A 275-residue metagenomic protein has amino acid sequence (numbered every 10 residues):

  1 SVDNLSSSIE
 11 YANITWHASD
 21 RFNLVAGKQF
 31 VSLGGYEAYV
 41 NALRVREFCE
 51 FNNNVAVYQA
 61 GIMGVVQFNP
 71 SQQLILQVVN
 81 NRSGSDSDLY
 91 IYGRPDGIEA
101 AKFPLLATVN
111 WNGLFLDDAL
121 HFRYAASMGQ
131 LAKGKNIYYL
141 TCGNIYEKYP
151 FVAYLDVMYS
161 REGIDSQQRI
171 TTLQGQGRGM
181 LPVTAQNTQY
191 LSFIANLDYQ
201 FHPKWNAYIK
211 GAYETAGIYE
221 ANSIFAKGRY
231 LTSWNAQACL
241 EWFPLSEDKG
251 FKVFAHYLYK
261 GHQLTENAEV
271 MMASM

Functional and structural regions predicted by a protein language model:
S1-L24, G64-L74, V253-H262, A268-M275: Beta-barrel outer-membrane channel/assembly domains of diderm bacteria
V2-N13, F48-A56, Q167-N187: Charged, low-complexity, helix/coiled-coil-prone segments
V2-S8, R21-N112: Surface-exposed coil loops of outer-membrane beta-barrel proteins
Y11, G61, Y139-T141: Conserved positions at the start
I14-H17, R21-Q29, N54-G61, A153-Y159 (+2 more regions): Short, surface-exposed, charge-dense and proline/glycine-enriched linear segments
T15-H17, N23, M63-Q67, I75 (+5 more regions): Transmembrane beta-barrel domains of outer membrane proteins
E37, L116-M275: Outer-membrane beta-barrel pore domains
